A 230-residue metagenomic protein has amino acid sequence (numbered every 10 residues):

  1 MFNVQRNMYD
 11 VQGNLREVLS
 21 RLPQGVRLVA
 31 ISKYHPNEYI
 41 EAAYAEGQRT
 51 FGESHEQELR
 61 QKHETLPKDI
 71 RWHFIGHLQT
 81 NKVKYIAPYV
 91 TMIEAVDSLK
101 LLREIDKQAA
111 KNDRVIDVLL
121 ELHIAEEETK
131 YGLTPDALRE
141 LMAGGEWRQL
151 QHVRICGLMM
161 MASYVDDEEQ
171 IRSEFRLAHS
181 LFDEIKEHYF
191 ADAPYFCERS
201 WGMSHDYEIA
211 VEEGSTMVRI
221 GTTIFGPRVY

Functional and structural regions predicted by a protein language model:
F2, R6-H205, E213, F225: Conserved alpha/beta-domain cores
S215-Y230: Gly/Pro- and small hydrophobic-enriched strand-loop and loop-to-helix capping segments that sit at the rims
